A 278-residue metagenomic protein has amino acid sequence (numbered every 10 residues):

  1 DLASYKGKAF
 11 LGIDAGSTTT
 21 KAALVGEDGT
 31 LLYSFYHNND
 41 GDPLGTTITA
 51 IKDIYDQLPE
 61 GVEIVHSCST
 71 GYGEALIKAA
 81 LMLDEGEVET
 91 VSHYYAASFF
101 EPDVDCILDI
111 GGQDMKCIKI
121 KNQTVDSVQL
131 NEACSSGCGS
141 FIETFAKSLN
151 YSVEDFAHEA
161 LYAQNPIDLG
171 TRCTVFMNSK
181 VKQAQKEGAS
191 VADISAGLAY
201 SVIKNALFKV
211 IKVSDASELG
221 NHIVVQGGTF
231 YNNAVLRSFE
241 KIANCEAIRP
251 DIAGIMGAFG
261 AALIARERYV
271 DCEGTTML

Functional and structural regions predicted by a protein language model:
D1, G197-G220: Phosphate/ATP-binding catalytic cores across multiple sugar-kinase/actin-like superfamilies, primarily ASKHA
L2-D28, V104-I120: Gly/Thr-rich phosphate-binding beta-strand-loop-beta motif of the actin/hexokinase/Hsp70
G12-D53, V128, E132: Short glycine-rich, Thr/Ser-proximal phosphate-binding strand/loop in the N-terminal lobe of ATP-dependent enzymes
N39-L44, N122-N165, L263-E267: Glycine-rich phosphate-binding loop plus the immediately following alpha-helix
Y72-G73, S201, S214-E240, A253-G257: Glycine-rich phosphate-binding loops at beta-strand->alpha-helix junctions
D84-T90, E240-F259: Conserved phosphate-binding/catalytic loops in two-lobed NTP-binding clefts
Y95, I142-E143, D251-L278: Glycine-rich phosphate-binding/hydrolytic loop that grips phosphoryl groups
S179-F208: Adenine-nucleotide phosphate-binding core of ATP-dependent small-molecule kinases
